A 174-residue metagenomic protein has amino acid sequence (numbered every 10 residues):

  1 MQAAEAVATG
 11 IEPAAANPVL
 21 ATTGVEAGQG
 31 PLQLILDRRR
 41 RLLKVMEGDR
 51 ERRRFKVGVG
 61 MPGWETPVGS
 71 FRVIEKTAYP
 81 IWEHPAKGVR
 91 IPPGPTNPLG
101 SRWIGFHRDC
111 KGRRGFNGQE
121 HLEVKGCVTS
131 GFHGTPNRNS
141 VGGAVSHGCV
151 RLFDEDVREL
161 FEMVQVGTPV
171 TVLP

Functional and structural regions predicted by a protein language model:
Q2-R108, R113-H121: Cell wall/extracellular polymer interaction/catalysis modules
A6, I81, A86-P174: Exported/periplasmic cell-wall-interacting domains
